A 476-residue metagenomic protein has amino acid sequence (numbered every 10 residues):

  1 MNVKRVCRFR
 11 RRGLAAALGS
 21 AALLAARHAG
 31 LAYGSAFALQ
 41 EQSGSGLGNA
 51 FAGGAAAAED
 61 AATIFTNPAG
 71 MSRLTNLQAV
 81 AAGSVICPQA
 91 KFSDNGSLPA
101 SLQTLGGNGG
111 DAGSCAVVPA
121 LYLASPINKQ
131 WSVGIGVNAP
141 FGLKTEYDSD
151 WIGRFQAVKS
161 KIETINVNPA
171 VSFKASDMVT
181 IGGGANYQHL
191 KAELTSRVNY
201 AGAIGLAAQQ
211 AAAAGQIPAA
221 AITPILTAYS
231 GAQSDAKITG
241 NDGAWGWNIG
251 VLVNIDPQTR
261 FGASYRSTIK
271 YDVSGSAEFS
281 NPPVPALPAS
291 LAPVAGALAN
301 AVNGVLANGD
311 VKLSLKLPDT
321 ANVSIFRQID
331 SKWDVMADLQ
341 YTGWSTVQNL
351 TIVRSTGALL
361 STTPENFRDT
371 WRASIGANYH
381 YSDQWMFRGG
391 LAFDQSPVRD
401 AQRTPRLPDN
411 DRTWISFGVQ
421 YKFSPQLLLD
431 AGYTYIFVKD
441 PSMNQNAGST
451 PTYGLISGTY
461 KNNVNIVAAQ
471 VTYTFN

Functional and structural regions predicted by a protein language model:
N2-L18: Bacterial N-terminal signal peptides that target proteins for export
L23-L31: C-terminal segment of classical bacterial N-terminal signal peptides
Y33-G46, G54, P99-Q103, A116-N476: Outer-membrane beta-barrel porins/channels
F37-G53, S72-K91: Transmembrane beta-strand segments of Gram-negative outer membrane beta-barrel proteins
F51-E59, P88-C115: Surface-exposed strand-loop-strand hairpins of Gram-negative outer-membrane beta-barrel proteins
A55-M71: Periplasmic N-terminal accessory/gating domains of Gram-negative outer-membrane beta-barrel systems
I64-F65, Q78-S84, Y122-A124, S132-G136: Short, conserved beta-strand segments within well-ordered enzyme catalytic domains that often line or immediately flank
R73, V80, V85-Q89, D111-C115 (+4 more regions): Generic, well-ordered alpha-helical segments
